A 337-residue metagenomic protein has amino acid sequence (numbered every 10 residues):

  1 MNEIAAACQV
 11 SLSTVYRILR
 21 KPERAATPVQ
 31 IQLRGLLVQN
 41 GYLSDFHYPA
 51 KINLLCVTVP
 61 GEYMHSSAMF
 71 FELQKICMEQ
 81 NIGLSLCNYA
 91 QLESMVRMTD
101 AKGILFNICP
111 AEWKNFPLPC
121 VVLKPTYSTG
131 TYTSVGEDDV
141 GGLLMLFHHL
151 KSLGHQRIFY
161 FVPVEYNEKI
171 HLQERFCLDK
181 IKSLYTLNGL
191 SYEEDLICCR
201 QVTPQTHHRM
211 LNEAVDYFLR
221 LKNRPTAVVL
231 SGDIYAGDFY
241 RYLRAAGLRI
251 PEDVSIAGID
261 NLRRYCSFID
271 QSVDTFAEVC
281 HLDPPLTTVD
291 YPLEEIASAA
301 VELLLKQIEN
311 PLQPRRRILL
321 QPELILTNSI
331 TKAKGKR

Functional and structural regions predicted by a protein language model:
M1-P49, K334-R337: N-terminal helix-turn-helix DNA-binding module of bacterial transcription factors
A7, L12-Y16, F46-M64, R157-N167: Short beta-strand segments enriched in small/hydrophobic residues
A50-S152, R220: Alpha-helical recognition/docking segments in bacterial nutrient-uptake and carbohydrate-utilization systems
N53-C56, D100-I108, R157-V164, I197 (+3 more regions): Periplasmic-binding protein-like
Q74-Y89, L178-R209: Short beta-strand elements in bilobed, periplasmic/extracellular small-molecule ligand-binding domains
T133-V162, H208-Y217, T275-F276, V289-E309: Hydrophobic alpha-helical segments within soluble ligand-binding/sensing domains
L144-G189, L312, R316-I330: An alpha-beta-alpha
D216-R337: Flexible loop/turn connectors
